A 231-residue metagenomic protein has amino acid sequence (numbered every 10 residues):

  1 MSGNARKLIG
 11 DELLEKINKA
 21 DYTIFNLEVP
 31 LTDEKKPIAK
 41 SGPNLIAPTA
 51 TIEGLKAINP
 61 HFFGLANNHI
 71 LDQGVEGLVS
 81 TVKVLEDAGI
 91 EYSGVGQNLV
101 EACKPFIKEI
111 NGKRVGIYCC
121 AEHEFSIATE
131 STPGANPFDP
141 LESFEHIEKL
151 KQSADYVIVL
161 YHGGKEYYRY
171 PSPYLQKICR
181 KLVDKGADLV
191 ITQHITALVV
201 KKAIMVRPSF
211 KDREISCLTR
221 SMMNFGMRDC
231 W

Functional and structural regions predicted by a protein language model:
M1-A66, I70-G74: N-terminal catalytic scaffold of extracellular/periplasmic and nuclease hydrolases that process anionic headgroups
M1-D11, L45-I46, E109-V157, K177: Binuclear metal-dependent hydrolase catalytic cores centered on His/Asp/Glu-rich metal-binding motifs
N18, C103-I117, S209-W231: Binuclear metal-dependent phosphoesterase catalytic core
A20-T32, N67, I147-Y170: Short acidic, glycine-rich surface-loop motifs adjacent to enzyme active sites
T23-E28, I58-N68, Y92-G96, V159-H162 (+3 more regions): Active-site neighborhood of phospho(di)ester-bond hydrolases with catalytic His/Asp-centered motifs
L31-E34, N68-V82, L99-K104, H123-I127 (+3 more regions): Active-site environment of divalent metal-dependent phosphoester hydrolases
E34-K56, D155-D188: Active-site-proximal segments of metal-dependent phosphoesterases and phosphodiesterases across multiple
K56-I58, F62-G134: Extended active-site neighborhood of metal-dependent phosphoesterases/phosphodiesterases
